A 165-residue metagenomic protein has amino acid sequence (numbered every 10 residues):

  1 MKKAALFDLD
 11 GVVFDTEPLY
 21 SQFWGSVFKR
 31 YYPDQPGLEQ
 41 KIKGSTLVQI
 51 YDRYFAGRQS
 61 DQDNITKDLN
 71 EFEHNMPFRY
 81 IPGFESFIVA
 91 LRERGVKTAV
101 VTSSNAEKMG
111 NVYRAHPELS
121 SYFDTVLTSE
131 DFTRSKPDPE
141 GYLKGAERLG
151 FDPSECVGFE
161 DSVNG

Functional and structural regions predicted by a protein language model:
M1-Q40, G57: Active-site neighborhood of HAD-like aspartate-dependent phosphohydrolases
V13, Y80, T98-V101, R134 (+1 more regions): Conserved SAM-binding loop
L19, I42-T46, P82-G83, S104 (+2 more regions): Short beta->alpha linker loops
F23, I50, K108-N111: Phosphate- and divalent-cation-binding pockets in alpha/beta enzyme and binding domains that engage nucleotide-derived
K29-D34, R58-S60, P117-Y122, G150-F151: Short helix-capping segments at alpha-helix termini
Y31, K41-N75, P82, A90 (+1 more regions): A metal-dependent, Asp-based hydrolase signature
H74-V100, A106-E107, P139, E155: Short, acidic loop-to-helix structural element flanking the phosphoryl-transfer center in phosphate-processing enzymes
N105-G158, V163-N164: Substrate-recognition "cap/lid" segment bordering the active-site pocket of phosphatases
